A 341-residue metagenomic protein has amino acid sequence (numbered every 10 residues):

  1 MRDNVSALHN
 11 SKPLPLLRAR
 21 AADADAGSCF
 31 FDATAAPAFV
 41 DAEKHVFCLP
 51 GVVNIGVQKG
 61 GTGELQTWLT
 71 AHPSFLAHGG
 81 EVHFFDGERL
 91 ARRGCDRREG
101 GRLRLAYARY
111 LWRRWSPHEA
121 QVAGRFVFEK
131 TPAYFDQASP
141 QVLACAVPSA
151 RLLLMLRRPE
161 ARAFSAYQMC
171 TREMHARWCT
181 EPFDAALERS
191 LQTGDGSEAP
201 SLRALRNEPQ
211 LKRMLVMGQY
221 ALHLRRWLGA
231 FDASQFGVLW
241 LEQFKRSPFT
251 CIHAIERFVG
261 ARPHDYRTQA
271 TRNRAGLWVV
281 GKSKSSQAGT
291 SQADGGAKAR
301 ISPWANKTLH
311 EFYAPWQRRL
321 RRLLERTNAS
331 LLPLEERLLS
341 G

Functional and structural regions predicted by a protein language model:
M1-T131, A146, A150, P159-L202: PAPS-dependent sulfotransferase catalytic core
K44-V46, A199-Q210, T290-W304: Short glycine/proline-rich turn/loop motifs
A77, V127, R151-M155, Q235-W240 (+1 more regions): A structural signal for short, well-ordered beta-strand segments and their strand-loop junctions that often border
G101-A120, A176-A254, R262-P263, R267 (+1 more regions): PAPS-dependent sulfotransferase catalytic domain
K130, F135-S139, L320: Extended catalytic core of nucleotide-activated donor transferases of GT-like folds
D136-A138, F164, F249: Short N-terminal helix/helix-N-cap motif within the alpha/beta-hydrolase-1
D136-L153, A221: ATP-dependent NMP and nucleoside kinases share a basic, alpha-helical "lid"
E160, L215, R225-R319, R326-G341: The conserved 3'-phosphoadenosine-5'-phosphosulfate
